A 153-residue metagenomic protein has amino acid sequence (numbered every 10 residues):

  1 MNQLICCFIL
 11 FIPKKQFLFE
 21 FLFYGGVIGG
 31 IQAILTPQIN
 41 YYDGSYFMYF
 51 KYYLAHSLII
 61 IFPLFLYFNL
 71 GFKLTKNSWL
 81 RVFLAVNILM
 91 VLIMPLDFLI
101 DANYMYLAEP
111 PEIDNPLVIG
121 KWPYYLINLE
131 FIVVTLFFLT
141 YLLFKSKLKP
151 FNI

Functional and structural regions predicted by a protein language model:
M1-I5, L22, L35, Y53-I59: Membrane-embedded alpha-helical segments of multi-pass membrane proteins, especially the transmembrane helices
C6, L58-N77: Alpha-helical transmembrane segments in multipass membrane proteins, preferentially the mid-helix core
F11-F19, N69-L80, S146-F151: Membrane-interface helix-boundary motifs at transmembrane edges
F19-V27: Cytoplasmic-side transmembrane-helix entry/capping segments in multi-pass membrane proteins
I34-D43: Juxtamembrane "helix-exit" motif on the non-cytosolic side of transmembrane helices
F47-I61, I127: Membrane-interface loop-to-helix entry segments
R81-I88, F98-F137: Membrane-interface transmembrane-helix boundary segments in multi-pass integral membrane proteins
